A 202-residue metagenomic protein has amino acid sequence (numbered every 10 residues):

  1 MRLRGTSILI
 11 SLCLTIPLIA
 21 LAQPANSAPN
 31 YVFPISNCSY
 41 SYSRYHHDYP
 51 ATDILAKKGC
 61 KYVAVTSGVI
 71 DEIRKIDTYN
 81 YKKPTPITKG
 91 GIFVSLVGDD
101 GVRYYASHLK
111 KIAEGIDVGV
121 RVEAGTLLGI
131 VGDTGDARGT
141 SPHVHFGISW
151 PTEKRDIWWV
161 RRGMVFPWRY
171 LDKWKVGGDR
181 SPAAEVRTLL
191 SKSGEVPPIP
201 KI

Functional and structural regions predicted by a protein language model:
R2-A22: Secretory targeting and sorting signals
L18-F93, A124, D133, V165-I202: Surface-exposed, glycine-biased beta-strand/turn segments
N37, A56-K58, D100, K111 (+2 more regions): Non-catalytic surface loops within mature trypsin-like serine protease
D53, G129-I130, H143-S149: Active-site scaffold segments
V65-G115, A137, S141-G147: Zn2+-dependent peptidoglycan hydrolase active-site motif and core
K111-G139: Beta-rich strand-turn-strand
G147-G177: Short peripheral tails and domain-boundary helices/loops at the edges of structured domains
